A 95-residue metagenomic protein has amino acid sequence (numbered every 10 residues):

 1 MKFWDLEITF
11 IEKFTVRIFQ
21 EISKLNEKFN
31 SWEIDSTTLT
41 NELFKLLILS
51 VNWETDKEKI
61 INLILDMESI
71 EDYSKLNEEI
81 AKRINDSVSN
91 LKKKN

Functional and structural regions predicted by a protein language model:
M1-L6: Short acidic-hydrophobic surface loop/beta-edge motif
I11-N95: Short, surface-exposed, charged amphipathic helix/loop patches that serve as local interaction elements
